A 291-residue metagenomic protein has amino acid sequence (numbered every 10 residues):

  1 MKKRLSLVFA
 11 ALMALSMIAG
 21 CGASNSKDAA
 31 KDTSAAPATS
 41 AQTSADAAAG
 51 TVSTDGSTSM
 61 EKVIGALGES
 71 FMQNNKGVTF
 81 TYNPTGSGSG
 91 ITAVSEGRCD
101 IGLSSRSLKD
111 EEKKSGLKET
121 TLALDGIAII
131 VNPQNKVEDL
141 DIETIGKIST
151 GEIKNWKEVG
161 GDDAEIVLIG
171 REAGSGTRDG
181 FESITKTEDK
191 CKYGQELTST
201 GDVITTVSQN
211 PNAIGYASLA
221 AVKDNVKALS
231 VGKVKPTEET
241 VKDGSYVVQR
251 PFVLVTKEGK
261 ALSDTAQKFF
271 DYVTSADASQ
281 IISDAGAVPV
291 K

Functional and structural regions predicted by a protein language model:
M1-L7: Positively charged n-region of N-terminal signal peptides that target proteins for export
R4, G22-G88, T92-K291: Exported/periplasmic ABC-transporter solute-binding proteins
L7-M13: Sec-dependent N-terminal signal peptides
S16-G20: C-terminal motif of bacterial Sec signal peptides marking the signal peptidase cleavage site
